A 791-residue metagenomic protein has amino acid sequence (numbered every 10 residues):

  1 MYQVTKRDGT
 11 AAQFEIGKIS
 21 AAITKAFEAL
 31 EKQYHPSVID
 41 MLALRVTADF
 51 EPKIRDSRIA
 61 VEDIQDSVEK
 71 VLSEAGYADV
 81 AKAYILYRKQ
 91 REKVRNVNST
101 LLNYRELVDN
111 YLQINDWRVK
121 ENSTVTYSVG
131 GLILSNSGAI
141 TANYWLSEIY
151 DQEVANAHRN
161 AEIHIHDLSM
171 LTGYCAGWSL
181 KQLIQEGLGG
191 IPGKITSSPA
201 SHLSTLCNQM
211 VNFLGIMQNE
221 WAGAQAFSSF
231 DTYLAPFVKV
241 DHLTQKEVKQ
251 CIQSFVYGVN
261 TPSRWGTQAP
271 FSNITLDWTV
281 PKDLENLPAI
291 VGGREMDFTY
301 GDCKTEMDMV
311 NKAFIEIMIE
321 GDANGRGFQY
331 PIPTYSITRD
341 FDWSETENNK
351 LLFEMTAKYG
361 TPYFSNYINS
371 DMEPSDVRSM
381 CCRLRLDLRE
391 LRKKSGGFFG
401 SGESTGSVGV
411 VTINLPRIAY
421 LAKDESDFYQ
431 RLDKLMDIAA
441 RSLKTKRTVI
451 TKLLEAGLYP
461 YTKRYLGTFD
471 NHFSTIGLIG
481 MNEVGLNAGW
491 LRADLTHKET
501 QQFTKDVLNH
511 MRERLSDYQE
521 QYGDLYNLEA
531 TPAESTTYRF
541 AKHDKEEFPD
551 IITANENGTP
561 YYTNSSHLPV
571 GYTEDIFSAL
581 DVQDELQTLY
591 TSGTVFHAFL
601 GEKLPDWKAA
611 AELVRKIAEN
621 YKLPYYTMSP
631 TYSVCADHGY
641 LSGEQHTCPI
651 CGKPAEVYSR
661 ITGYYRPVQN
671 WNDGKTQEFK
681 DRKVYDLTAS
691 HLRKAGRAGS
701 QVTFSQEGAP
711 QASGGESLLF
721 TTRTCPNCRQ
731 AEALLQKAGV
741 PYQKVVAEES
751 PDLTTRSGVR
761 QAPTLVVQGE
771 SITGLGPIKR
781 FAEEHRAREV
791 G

Functional and structural regions predicted by a protein language model:
M1, R756-V766, G776: Structural micro-motif
M1-E106, T468: Charged, amphipathic alpha-helical regulatory modules used for macromolecular assembly or allosteric control
S67-S73, D277-T279, P460-V484: Core structural elements
Q90-V94, T100-D470, L491, H497-I650 (+1 more regions): Conserved catalytic cores of very large enzyme subunits
T631-I650, E656, R660-G715, K737: Intrinsic, low-complexity terminal and presequence regions
G708-A738: Local sequence-structure signature of Cys/Sec-based thiol-disulfide redox active-site neighborhoods
Q743-Q761: Thioredoxin-like thiol-disulfide oxidoreductase module
V767-G791: Non-catalytic, surface beta->alpha helical segment in thiol-disulfide oxidoreductase systems
